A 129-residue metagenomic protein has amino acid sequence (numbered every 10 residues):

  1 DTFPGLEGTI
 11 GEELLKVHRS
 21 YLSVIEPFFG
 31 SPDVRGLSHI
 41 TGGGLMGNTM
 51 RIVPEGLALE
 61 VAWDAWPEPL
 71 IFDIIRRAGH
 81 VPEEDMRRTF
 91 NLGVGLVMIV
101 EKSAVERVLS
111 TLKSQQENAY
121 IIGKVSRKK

Functional and structural regions predicted by a protein language model:
T2-K129: Glycine-/charge-enriched secondary-structure boundary and capping motifs
